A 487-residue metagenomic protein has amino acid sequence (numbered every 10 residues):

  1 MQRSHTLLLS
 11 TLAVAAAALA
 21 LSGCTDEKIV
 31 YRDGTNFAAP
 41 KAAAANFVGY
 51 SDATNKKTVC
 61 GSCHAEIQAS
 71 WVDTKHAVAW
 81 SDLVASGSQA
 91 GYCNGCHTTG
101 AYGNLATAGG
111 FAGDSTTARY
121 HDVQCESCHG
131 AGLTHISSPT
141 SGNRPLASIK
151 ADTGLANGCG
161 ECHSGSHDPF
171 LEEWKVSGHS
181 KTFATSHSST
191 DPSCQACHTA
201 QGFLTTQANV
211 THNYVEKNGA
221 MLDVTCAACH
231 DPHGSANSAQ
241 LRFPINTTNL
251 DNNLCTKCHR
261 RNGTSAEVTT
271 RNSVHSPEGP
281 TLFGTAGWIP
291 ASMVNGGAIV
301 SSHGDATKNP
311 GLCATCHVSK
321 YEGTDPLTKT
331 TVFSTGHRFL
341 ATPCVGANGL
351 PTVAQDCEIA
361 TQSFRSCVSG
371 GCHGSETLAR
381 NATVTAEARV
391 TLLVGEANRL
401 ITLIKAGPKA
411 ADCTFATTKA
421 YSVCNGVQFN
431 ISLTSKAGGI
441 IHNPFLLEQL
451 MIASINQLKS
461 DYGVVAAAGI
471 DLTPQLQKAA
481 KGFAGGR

Functional and structural regions predicted by a protein language model:
M1-S22: Sec-dependent bacterial lipoprotein signal peptides
H5, G23-G296, S301-K329, T335 (+1 more regions): Short sequence/structural segments immediately N-terminal
